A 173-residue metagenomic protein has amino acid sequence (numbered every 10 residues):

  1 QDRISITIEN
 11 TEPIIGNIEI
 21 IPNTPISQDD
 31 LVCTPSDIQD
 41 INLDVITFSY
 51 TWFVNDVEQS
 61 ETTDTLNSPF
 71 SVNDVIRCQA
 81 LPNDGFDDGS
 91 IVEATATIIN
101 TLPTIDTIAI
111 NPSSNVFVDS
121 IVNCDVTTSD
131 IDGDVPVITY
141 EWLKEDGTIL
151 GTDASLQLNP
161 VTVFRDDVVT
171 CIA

Functional and structural regions predicted by a protein language model:
Q1-A173: Ser/Thr/Pro/Gly-rich low-complexity disordered regions
